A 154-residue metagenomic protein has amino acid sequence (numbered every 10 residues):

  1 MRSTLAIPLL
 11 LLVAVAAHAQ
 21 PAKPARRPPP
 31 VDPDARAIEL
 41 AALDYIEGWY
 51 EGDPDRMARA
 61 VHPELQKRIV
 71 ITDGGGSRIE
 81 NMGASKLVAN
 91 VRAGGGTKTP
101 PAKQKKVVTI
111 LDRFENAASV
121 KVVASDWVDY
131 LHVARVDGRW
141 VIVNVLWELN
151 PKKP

Functional and structural regions predicted by a protein language model:
M1-P8: Bacterial N-terminal signal peptides that target proteins for export
L10-A19: Hydrophobic h-region of N-terminal signal peptides that target proteins for export in Gram-negative bacteria
A19-D55, R59, P63: Short, low-complexity N-terminal intrinsically disordered segments enriched in polar/charged residues
P21, Q66, V70-I71, S77-V128: Surface-exposed, charged secondary-structure patches
P54, D73-G74: Sparse recognition of residues in long alpha-helices and their boundaries
P54, E64-Q66, D126-V128, W147-N150: Solvent-exposed loop/turn segments at secondary-structure junctions within structured extracellular/periplasmic domains
P63, E115-N116, G138-R139: Beta-strand-connecting loop/turn residues
S119-K121, V128-K153: Short beta-strand edge/turn micro-motifs at domain boundaries
